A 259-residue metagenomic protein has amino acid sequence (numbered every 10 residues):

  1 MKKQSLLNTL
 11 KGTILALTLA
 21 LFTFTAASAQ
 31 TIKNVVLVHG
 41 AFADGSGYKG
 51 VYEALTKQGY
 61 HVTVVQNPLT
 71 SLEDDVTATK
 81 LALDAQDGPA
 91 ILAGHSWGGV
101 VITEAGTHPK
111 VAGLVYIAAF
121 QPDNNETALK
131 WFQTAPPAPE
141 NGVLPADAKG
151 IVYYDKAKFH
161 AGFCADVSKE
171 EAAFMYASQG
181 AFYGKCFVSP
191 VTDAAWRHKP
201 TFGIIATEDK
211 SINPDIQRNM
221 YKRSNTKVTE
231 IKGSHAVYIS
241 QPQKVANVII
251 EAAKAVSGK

Functional and structural regions predicted by a protein language model:
K11-T23: Bacterial N-terminal signal peptides
Q30-D87: Active-site catalytic motif of lipid deacylating hydrolases and related acyltransferases
L69, K232-V237: Histidine-bearing beta->alpha loop at or near hydrolase active sites
A93-G98, I102: Gly/Ala-rich beta-loop-alpha elbow adjacent to hydrolase catalytic centers
K110-V111, V115-K156, Y183-F187: Flexible "cap/lid" loop of the alpha/beta hydrolase fold
A177-A195: Active-site nucleophile elbow and catalytic-triad environment of alpha/beta-hydrolase enzymes
G203-I205: Short beta-strand/loop motif that positions the catalytic acidic residue of the alpha/beta-hydrolase fold
T207-K232, K244-N247, E251-A252: Conserved loop-alpha-helix segment in the C-terminal half of the alpha/beta-hydrolase fold that carries the catalytic
